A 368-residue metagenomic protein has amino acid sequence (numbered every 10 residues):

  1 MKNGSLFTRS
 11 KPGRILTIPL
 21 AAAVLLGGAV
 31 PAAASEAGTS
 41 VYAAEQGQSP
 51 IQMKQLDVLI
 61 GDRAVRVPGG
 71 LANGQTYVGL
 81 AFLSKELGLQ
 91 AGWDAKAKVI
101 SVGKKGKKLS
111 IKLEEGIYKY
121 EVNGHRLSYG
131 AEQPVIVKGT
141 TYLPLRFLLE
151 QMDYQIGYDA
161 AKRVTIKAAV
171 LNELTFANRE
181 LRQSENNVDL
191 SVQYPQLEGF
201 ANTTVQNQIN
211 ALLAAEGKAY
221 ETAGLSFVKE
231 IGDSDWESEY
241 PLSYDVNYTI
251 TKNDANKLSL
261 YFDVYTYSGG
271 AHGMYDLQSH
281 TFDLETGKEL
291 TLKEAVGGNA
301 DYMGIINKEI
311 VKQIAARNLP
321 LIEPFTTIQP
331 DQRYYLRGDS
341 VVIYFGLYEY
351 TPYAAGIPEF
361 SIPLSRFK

Functional and structural regions predicted by a protein language model:
K2-S40: Sec-dependent N-terminal signal peptides of Gram-positive bacterial secreted proteins and lipoproteins
K2-S5, A33-K368: Compositionally biased intrinsically disordered regions enriched in Thr/Gly
